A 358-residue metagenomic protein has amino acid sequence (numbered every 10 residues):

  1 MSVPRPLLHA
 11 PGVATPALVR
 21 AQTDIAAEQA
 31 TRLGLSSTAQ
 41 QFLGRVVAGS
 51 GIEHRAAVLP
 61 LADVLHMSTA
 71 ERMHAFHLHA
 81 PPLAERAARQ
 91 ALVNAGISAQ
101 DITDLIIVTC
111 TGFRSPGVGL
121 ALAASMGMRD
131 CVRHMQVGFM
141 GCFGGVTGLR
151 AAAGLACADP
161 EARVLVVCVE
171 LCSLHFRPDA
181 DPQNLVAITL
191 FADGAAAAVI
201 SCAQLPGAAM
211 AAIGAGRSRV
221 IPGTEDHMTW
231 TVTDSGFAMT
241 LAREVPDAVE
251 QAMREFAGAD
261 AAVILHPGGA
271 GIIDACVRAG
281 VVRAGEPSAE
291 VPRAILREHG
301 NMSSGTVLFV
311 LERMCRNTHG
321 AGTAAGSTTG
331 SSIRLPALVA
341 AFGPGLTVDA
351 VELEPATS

Functional and structural regions predicted by a protein language model:
M1-H77, P178-Q251, G258, F342 (+1 more regions): Condensing-enzyme catalytic core mediating Claisen C-C bond formation in acyl metabolism
S2-R5, A99-T103, D130-R133, A158-V164 (+6 more regions): Short coil/turn connectors at secondary-structure junctions
H9-G12, V108, G138, R163-E170 (+2 more regions): Short beta-strand segments
V19-R20, P116-L120, T147-R150, H175-A180 (+2 more regions): Short acidic, glycine/serine/threonine-rich loops at helix termini
V46, S50-M128, Q136-F139, A259-I273: Conserved beta-ketoacyl condensing-enzyme motif
P60, R114-M128, V166-P178, E225-M228 (+1 more regions): Acidic-glycine-rich active-site phosphate/pyrophosphate-binding loop
C110-T111, R129-C131, Q136-C157, E250 (+1 more regions): Claisen-condensing/thiolase-fold acyl-transfer catalytic domains that form or cleave C-C bonds in fatty acid
D130, V137, G144-A151, C168-D193: Active-site glycine-rich loop that binds ribose-phosphate moieties when present
